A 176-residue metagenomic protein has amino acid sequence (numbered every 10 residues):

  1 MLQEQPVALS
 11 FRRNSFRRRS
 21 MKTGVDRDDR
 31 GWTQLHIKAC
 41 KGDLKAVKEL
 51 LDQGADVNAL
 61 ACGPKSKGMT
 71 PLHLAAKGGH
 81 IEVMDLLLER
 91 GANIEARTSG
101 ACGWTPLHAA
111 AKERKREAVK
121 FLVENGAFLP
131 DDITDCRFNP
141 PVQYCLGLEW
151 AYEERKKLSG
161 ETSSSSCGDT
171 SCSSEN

Functional and structural regions predicted by a protein language model:
M1-Q53, S159-N176: Intrinsically disordered, low-complexity regulatory segments in ankyrin-centric signaling systems
M21, E49-D56, D85-N93, K120-F128 (+1 more regions): Ankyrin repeat domain, specifically the short helix-to-loop turn at the C-terminus of the second helix of each repeat
R27-T33, L60-T70, R97-T105, I133-P140: Ankyrin-repeat boundary/"N-cap" motif
A46, E82-V83, E117-A118, E153: Conserved ankyrin/ankyrin-like repeat signature
N58-R90, R97: Alpha-helical adaptor scaffolds
V123, L129-S159: Leucine-rich solenoid repeat scaffolds
